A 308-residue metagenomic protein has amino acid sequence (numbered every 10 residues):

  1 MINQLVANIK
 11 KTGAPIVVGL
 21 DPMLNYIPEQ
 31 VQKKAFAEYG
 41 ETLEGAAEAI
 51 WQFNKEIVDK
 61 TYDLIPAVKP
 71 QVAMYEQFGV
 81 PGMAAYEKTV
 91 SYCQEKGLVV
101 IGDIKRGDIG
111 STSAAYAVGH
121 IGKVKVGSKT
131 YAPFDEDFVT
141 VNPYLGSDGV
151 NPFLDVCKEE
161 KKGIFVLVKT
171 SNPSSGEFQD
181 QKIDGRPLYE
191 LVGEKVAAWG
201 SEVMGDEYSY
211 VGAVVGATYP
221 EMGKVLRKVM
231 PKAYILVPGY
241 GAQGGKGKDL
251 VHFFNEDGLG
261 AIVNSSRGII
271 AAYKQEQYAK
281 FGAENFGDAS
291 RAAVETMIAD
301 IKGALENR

Functional and structural regions predicted by a protein language model:
M1-K60, A279-F281: N-terminal glycine-rich anion-binding loop in soluble enzyme alpha/beta folds
V18, V68, D103, V139 (+2 more regions): Conserved, mostly hydrophobic/aromatic
G45-A46, K69-G82: Glycine-rich, proline-tolerant flexible connector loops at the mouths of alpha/beta enzymes
V58-L64, Y92-E95, L154-E159, R227-M230 (+1 more regions): Acidic (Asp/Glu)-rich catalytic clusters
I65, F134-D137, K158-I164, E207 (+2 more regions): Glycine-enriched alpha-helix->loop->beta-strand junction motifs that scaffold or abut catalytic
I104, D108-V211: Conserved anion-binding
A217-N264, G268-Q275: A C-terminal functional module that forms or caps the active site or interfaces directly with catalytic machinery
L250-E256, A271-R308: C-terminal helical cap(s) of enzyme catalytic domains, especially alpha/beta-barrels
